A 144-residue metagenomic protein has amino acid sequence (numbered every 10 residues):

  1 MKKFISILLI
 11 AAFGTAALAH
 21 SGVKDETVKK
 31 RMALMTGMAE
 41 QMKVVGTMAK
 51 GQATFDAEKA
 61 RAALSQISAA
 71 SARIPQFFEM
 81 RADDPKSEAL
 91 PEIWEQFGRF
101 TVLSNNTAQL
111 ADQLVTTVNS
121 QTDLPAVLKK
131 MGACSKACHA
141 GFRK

Functional and structural regions predicted by a protein language model:
M1-K3, A19, K144: Absolute protein N-terminus
K2-I10: Sec-dependent signal peptide recognition, specifically the positively charged N-region followed immediately by
F13-A19: Sec/Tat signal peptide C-region and signal peptidase I cleavage site
S21-A57, R61-K144: Sequence context surrounding c-type heme c attachment/ligation sites in exported
